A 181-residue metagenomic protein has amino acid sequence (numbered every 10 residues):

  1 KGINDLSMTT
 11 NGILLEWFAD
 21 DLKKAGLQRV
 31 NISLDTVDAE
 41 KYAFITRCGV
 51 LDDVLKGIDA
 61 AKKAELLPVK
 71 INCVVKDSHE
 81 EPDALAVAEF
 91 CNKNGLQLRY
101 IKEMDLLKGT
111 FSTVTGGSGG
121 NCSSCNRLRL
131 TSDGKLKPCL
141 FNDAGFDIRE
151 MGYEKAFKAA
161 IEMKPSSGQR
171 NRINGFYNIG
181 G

Functional and structural regions predicted by a protein language model:
K1-I3, E80-Q97: Short, electropositive alpha-helical surface patch
K1-K76, E80-E81: Radical SAM/AdoMet-radical enzyme domain recognition
L22, L98, G134: Residue-level signature of catalytic and energy-coupling elements of molecular machines, predominantly ATP/GTP-dependent
K23, I45-R47, A86, T113-G116: Short low-complexity, flexible loop/linker segments enriched in glycine and/or proline with clustered acidic
K70-K76, L98-E103, C139: Short, conserved beta-strand edge motifs with alternating hydrophobic and charged residues
K102-G181: Accessory C-terminal segments flanking Radical SAM cores
